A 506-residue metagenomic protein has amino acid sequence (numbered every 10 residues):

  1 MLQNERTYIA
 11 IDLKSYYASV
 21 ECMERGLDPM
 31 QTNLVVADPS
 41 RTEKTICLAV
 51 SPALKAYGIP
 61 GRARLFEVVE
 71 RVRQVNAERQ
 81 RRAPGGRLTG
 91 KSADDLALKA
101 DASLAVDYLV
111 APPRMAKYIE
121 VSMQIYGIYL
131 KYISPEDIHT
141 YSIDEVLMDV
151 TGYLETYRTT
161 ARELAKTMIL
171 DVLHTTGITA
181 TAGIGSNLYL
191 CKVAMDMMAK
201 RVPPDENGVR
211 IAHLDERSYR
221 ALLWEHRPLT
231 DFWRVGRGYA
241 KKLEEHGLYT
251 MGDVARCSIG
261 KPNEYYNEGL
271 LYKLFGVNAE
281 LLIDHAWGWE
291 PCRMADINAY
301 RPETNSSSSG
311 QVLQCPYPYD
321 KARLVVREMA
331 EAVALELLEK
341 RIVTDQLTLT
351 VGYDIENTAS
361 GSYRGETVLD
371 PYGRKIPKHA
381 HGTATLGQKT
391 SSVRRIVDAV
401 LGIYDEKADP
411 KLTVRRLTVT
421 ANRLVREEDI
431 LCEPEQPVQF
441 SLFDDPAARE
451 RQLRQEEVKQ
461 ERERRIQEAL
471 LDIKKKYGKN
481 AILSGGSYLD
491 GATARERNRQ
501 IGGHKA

Functional and structural regions predicted by a protein language model:
M1-W287, P291-M294, L442, A447-A506: Gly/Gly-Pro- and Ser/Thr-rich, intrinsically disordered tail segments characteristic of DNA damage-repair and tolerance
L2-Q3, A10, D231, R237-V414: DNA-contacting surface of Y-family translesion DNA polymerases
K14-Y16, S40-K44, Y353-T358, L424-E428: Short, charged/polar surface micro-motifs in flexible loops or helix N-caps
T32, A180, D345-L347, L417 (+1 more regions): Change "...and in nucleic-acid phosphodiester-cleaving endonucleases..." to "...and in nucleic-acid processing enzymes
L147, T385, T418: Short aromatic/hydrophobic contact patches that present stacked aromatics for nucleic-acid/ligand binding
S186-Y189, D284-W287, V343-I355, T413-V425 (+1 more regions): A glycine-rich phosphate-binding loop feature that marks nucleotide/adenosyl-phosphate handling sites
A359-Y363, E428-E433, R495: Short conserved micro-motifs at the rims of enzyme active sites and ligand-binding pockets
G402, E406-D472: C-terminal hydrophobic structural anchor segments that stabilize assembly/packing rather than catalytic chemistry
